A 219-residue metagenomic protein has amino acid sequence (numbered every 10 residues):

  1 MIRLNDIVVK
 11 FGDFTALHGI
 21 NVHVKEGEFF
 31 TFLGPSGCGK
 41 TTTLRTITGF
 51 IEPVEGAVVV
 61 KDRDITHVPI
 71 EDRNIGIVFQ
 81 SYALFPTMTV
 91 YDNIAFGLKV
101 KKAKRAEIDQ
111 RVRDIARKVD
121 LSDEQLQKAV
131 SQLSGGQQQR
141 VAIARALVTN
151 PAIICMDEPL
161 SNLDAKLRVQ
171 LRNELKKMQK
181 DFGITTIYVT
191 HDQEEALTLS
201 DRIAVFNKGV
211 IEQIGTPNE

Functional and structural regions predicted by a protein language model:
T48: Helix-to-loop junction immediately C-terminal to a conserved catalytic motif
D64, A106-E124, S131, K176-G183: Conserved ABC ATPase "signature" region
M88-G97: Short coil-to-helix segment of the ABC ATPase nucleotide-binding domain corresponding to the Q-loop/switch region
A129-L133, Q137: Conserved ABC ATPase signature
N150: Conserved catalytic motifs of ABC-family nucleotide-binding domains
I214-G215: ABC ATPase "signature
